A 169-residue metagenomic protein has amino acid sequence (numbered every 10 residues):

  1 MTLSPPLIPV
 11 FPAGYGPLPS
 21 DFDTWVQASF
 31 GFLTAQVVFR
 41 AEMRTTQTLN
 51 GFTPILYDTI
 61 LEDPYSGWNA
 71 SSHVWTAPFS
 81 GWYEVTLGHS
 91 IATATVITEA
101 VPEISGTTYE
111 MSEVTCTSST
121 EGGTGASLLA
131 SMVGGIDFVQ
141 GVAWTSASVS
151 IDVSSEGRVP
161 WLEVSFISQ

Functional and structural regions predicted by a protein language model:
P5-V96, V149-Q169: Terminal (often C-terminal
G16, S118-G125, L162: Short, surface-exposed linear segments at secondary-structure transitions and domain or protein termini
E84, E110, F138-Q140: General beta-strand recognition
T95-T108: Short, surface-exposed beta-strand/strand-loop-strand elements in extracellular ectodomains
G106, T120-Q140, S146, V153-S155: Short, surface-exposed tryptophan/glycine-enriched loops that mediate extracellular molecular recognition
E110-S119: Solvent-exposed serine/threonine-rich low-complexity stretches and specific carbohydrate-binding patches
